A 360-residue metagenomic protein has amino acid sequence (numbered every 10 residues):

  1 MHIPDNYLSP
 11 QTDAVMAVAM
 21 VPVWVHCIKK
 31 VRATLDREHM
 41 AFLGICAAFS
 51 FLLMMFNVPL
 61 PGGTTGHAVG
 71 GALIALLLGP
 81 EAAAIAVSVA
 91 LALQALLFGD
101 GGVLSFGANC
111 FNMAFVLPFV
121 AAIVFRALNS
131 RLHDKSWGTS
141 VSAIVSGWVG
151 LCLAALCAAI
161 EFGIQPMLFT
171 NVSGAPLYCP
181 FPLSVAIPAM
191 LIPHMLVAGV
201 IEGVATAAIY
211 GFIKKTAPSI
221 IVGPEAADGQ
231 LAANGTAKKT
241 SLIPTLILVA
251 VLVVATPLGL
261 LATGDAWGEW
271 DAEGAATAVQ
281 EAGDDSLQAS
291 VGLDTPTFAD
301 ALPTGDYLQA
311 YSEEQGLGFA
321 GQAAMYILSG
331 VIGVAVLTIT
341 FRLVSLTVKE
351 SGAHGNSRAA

Functional and structural regions predicted by a protein language model:
M1, P296-R342: Individual transmembrane alpha-helix segments
M1-D13, L35-D36, G63-T65, S105-N109 (+3 more regions): Interfacial loop-to-helix junctions that mark the boundaries of transmembrane helices in multi-pass membrane
H2-I74: Hydrophobic transmembrane alpha-helices
M16-K29, F49-M54, F119-A122, G147-F162 (+3 more regions): Hydrophobic core segments of alpha-helical transmembrane domains in multi-pass membrane transport and ion-translocation
M54-A121: Alpha-helical membrane segments and adjacent membrane-interface helices in multi-pass membrane proteins
A114-A158: Short helix-perturbing small/polar motifs within transmembrane alpha-helices
V141, V145, A189-P193, A227-V249: Membrane-water interface at loop-to-transmembrane-helix junctions
V251-D306: Aromatic-rich transmembrane-lumenal/periplasmic boundary elements in polytopic membrane proteins
